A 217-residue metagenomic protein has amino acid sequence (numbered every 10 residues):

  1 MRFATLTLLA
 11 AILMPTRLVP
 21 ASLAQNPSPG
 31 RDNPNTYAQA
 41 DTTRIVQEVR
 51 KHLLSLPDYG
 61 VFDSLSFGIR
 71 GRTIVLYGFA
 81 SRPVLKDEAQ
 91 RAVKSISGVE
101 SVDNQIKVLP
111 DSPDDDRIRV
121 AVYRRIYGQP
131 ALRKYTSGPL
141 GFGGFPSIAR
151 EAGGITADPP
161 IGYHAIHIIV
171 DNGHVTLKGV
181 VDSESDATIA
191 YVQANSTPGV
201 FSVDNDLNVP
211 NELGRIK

Functional and structural regions predicted by a protein language model:
R2-L13, R17-K217: N-terminal targeting leaders
